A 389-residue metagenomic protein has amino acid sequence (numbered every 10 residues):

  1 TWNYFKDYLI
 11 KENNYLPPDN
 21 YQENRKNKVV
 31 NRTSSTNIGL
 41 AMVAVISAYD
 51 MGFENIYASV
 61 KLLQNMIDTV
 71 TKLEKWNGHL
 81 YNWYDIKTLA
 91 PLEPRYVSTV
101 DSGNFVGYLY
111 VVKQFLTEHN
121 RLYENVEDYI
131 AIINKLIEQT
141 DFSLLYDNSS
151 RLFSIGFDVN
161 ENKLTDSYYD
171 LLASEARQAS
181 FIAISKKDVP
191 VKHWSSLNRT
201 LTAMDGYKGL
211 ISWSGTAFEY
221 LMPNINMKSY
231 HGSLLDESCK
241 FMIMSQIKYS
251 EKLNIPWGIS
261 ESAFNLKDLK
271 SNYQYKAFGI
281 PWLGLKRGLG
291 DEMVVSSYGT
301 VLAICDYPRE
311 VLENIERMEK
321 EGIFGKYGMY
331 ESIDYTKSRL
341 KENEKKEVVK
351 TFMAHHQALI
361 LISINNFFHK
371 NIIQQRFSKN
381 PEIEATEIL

Functional and structural regions predicted by a protein language model:
T1-L389: Ser/Thr/Asn(+Pro)-rich, low-complexity disordered segments
